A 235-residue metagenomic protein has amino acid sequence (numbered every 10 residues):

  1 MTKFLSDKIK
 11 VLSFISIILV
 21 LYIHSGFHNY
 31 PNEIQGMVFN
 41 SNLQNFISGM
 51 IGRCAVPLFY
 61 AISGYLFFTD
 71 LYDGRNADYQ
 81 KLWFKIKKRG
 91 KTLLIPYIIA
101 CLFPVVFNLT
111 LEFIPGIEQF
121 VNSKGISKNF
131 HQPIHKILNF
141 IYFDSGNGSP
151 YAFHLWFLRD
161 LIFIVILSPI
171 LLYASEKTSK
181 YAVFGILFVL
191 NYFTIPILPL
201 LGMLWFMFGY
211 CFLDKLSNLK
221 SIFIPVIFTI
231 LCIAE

Functional and structural regions predicted by a protein language model:
M1-L187: Membrane-cytosol interface segments of multi-pass membrane proteins, especially ER/Golgi lipid-handling enzymes
I18-S25, F184-L198, F228-E235: Aromatic-anchored segments of alpha-helical transmembrane domains
P169-L172, K180-L216: Loop-centered beta-sheet repeat module
M207, K215-E235: Alpha-helical transmembrane segments and terminal signal-anchor/GPI-anchor hydrophobic tails, characterized by long
